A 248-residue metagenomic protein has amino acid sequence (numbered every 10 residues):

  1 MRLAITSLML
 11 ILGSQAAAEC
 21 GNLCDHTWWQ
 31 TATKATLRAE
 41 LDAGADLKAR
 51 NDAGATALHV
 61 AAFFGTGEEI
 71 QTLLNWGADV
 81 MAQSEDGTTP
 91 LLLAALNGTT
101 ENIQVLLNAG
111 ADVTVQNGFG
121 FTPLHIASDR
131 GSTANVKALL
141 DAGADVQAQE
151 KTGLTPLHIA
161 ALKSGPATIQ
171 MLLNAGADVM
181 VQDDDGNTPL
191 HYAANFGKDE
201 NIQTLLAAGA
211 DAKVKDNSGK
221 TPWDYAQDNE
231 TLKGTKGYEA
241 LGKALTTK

Functional and structural regions predicted by a protein language model:
G13-Q15: N-terminal signal peptide c-region/cleavage motif recognized by signal peptidases
A17-A45, D52-A55, K243-K248: Intrinsically disordered, low-complexity regulatory segments in ankyrin-centric signaling systems
W28-T33, V60-T66, L93-T99, I126-S132 (+3 more regions): Ankyrin repeat A-helix N-terminal signature
T33-L41, T66-L74, T99-L107, S132-L140 (+3 more regions): Ankyrin repeat structural motif
L206, D211-K248: Leucine-rich solenoid repeat scaffolds
